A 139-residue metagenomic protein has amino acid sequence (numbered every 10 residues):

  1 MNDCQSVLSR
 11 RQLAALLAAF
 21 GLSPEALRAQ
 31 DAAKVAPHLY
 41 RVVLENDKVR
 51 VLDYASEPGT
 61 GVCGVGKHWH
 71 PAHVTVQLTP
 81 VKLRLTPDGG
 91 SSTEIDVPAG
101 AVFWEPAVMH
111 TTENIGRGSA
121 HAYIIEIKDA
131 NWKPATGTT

Functional and structural regions predicted by a protein language model:
M1-L8, A18-G21: N-terminal secretory signal peptides
S23-A26: C-terminal segment of classical bacterial N-terminal signal peptides
A36-T75, I124-I125: A short glycine-rich, His/Asp/Glu-containing loop-to-beta-strand
G61-G64, V102-E113: Histidine-centered metal-chelating micro-motifs
H70-D88: Glycine- and acidic-residue-biased ligand/ion/polar-headgroup-sensing regions
G90-P106: Short acidic-glycine-tyrosine-enriched beta hairpin
A107-A130: Ligand-binding loop in jelly-roll beta-barrel domains
